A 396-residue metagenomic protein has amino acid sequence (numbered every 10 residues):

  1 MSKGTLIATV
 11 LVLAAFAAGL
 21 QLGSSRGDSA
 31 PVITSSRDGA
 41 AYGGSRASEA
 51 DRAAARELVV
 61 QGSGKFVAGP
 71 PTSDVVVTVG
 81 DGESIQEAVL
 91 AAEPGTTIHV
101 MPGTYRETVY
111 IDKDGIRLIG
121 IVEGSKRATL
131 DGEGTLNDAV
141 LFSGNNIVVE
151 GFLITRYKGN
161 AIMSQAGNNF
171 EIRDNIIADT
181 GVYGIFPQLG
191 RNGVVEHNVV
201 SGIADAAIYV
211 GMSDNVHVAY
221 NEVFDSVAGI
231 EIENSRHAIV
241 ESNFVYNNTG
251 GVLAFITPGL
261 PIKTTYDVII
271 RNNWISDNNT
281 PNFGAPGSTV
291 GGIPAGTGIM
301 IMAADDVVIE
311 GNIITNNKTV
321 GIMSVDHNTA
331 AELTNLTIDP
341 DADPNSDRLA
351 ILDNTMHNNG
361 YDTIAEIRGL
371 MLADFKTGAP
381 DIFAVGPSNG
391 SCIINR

Functional and structural regions predicted by a protein language model:
G39-A53, P70-T72, H99, A330-R396: Acidic, glycine- and Ser/Thr-rich low-complexity intrinsically disordered tracts in extracellular/secreted proteins
A68-G69, I85-A92, Y105-K113, Q165 (+2 more regions): Short, T/G/N/S-enriched strand-turn elements that build extracellular solenoid repeat scaffolds
T72-H99, T104: Acidic Gly/Asp/Thr-rich repetitive segments characteristic of extracellular carbohydrate-active and adhesion proteins
V75, T96, E107, D114-I116 (+18 more regions): The right-handed parallel beta-helix/beta-solenoid scaffold, focusing on the short coil/turn and N-cap positions
V79-E83, P102, G115-K158: Right-handed parallel beta-helix/beta-spiral solenoid domain characteristic of secreted/periplasmic
V100, R117-G120, I147-E150, N169-R173 (+11 more regions): All-beta strand scaffolds that present successive hydrophobic residues in beta-strands
Y105-I111, T129, G134-A139, K158-S164 (+7 more regions): Short glycine/acidic-rich loop motifs that flank beta-strands on beta-rich extracellular proteins
